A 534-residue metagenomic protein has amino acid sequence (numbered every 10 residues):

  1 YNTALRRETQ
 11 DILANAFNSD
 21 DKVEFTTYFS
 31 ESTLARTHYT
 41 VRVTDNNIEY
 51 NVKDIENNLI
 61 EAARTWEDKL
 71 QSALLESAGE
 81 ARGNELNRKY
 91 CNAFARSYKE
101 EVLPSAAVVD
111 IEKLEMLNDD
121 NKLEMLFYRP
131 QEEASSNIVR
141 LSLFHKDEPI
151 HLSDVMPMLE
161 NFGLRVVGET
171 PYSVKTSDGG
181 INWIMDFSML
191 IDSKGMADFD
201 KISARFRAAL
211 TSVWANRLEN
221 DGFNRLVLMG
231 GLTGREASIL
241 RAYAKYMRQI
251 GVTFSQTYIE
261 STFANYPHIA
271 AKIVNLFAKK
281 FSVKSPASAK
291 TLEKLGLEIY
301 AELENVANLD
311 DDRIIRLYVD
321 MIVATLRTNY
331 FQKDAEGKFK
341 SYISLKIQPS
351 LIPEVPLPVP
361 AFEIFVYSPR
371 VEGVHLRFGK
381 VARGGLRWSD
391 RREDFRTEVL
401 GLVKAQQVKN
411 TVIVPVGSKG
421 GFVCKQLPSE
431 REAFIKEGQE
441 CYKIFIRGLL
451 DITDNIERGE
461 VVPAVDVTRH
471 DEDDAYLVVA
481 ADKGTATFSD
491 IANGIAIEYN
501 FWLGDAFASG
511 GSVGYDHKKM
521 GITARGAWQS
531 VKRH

Functional and structural regions predicted by a protein language model:
Y1-L164, G168-E372, K380-E393, A433-E437 (+2 more regions): Non-catalytic interaction/regulatory segments
V381-R469, D473-H534: Metallocofactor- and cofactor-centric catalytic cores in central/energy metabolism, strongly enriched
